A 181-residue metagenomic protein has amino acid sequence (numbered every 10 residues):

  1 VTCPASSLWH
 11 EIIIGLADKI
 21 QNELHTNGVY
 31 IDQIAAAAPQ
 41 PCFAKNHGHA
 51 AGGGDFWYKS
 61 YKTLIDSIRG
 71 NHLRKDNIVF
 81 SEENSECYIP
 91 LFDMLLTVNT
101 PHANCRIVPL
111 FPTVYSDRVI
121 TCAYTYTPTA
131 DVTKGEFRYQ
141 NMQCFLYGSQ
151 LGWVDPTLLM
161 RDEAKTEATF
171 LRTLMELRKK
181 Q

Functional and structural regions predicted by a protein language model:
V1-I14, H25, N46-S60, T125-D131: The substrate-binding groove and active-site-proximal loops of carbohydrate-active enzymes, especially glycoside
V1-L24, A103-S116: Active-site-adjacent "subsite" loops/lids of carbohydrate-active enzymes
T2-A5, A38-H49, E82, Q181: Functionally engaged cysteine thiol sites
I13-H47: Active-site groove signature of glycoside hydrolases
K19, T26, G53, R138-Q140: Short, surface-exposed loop and linker segments with low hydrophobicity and enrichment for Pro/Ser/Thr
W57-Q181: Active-site-proximal substrate-binding groove within the catalytic cores of carbohydrate-active enzymes
